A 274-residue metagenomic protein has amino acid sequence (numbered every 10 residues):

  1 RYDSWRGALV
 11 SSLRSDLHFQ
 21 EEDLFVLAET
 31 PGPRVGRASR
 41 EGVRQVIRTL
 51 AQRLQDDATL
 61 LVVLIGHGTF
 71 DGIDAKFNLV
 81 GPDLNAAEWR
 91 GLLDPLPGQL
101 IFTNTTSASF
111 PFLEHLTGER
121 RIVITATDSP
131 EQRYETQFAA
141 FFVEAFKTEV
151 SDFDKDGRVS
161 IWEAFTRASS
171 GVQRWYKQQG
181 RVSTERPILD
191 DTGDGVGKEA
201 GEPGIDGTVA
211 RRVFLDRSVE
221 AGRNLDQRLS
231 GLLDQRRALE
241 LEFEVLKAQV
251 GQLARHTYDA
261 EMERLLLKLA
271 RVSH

Functional and structural regions predicted by a protein language model:
R1, E29-R37, L50, D74-V80 (+4 more regions): Second-shell loop/turn segments in exported
R1-G7: Glycine- and acidic-residue-enriched helix-capping/strand-helix junction motifs
S11-A58: Functional beta-strand-loop-alpha-helix junction segments that form "active/interaction loops" within catalytic
Q20-D23, D56-L60, L96-I101, T117-I122: Loop/turn elements at helix/coil->beta-strand transitions in domains of secreted/extracellular proteins
A38, G42, Q55, I65-L96: A short, glycine/acidic-enriched catalytic loop
L100-T192: Active-site-proximal C-terminal subdomain of hydrolase catalytic domains
T105, L225-D226, L232-H274: Alpha-helical, heptad-rich or low-complexity scaffold/stalk segments that mediate oligomerization or tethering
D152-E240: Caspase-like cysteine protease fold
